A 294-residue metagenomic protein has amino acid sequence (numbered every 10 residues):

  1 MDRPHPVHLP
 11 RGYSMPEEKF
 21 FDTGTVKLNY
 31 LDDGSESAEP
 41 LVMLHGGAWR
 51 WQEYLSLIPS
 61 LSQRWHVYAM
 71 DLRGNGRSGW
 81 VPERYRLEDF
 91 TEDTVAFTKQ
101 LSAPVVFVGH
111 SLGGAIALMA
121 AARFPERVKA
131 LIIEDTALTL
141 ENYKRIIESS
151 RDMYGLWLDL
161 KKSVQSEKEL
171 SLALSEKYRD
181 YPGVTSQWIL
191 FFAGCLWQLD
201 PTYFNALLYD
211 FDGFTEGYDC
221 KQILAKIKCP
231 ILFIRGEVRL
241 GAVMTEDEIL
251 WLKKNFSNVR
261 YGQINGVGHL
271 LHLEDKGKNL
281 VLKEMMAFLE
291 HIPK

Functional and structural regions predicted by a protein language model:
L9-K27: N-terminal cap/lid segment of alpha/beta-hydrolase-fold proteins
G24, L31, Y68-V108, L112 (+1 more regions): Active-site loop/oxyanion-hole signature of alpha/beta-hydrolase fold enzymes
V26, L31-R77: Conserved HGGG/HGGXW glycine-rich cap/lid loop of the alpha/beta-hydrolase fold
G114-P125, L131: Short glycine-enriched nucleophile-adjacent loop and the immediately C-terminal alpha-helix near the catalytic center
L131-V164: Flexible "cap/lid" loop of the alpha/beta hydrolase fold
N142-K144, S163-I223: Conserved alpha/beta-hydrolase catalytic His-Asp/Glu region
K226, I231-V267: Conserved loop-alpha-helix segment in the C-terminal half of the alpha/beta-hydrolase fold that carries the catalytic
V267-K276: Catalytic histidine-centered segment of alpha/beta-hydrolase-like enzymes
